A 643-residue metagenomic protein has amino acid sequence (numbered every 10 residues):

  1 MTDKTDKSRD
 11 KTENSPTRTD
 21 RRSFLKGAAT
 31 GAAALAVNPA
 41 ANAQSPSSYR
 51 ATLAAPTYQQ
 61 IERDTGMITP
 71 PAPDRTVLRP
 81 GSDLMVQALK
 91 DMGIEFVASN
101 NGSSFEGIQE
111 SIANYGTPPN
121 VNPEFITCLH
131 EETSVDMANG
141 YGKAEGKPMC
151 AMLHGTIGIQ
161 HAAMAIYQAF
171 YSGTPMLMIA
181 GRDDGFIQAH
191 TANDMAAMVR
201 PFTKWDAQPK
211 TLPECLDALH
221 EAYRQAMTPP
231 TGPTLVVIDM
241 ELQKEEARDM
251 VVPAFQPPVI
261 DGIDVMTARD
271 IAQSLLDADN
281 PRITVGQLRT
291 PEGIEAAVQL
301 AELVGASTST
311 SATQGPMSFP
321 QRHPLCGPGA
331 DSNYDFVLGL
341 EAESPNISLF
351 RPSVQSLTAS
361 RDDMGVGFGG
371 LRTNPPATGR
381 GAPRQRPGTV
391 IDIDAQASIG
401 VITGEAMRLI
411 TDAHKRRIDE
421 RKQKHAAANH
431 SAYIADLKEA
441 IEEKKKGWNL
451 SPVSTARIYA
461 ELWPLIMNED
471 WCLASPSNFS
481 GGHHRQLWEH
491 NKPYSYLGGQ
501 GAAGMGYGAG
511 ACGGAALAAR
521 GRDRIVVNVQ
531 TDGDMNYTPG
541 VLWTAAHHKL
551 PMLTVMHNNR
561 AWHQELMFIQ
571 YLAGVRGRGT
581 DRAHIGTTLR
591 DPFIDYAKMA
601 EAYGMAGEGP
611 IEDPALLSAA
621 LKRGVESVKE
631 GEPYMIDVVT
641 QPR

Functional and structural regions predicted by a protein language model:
D10-G31: N-terminal secretory signal peptides and thylakoid transit peptides that target proteins across membranes
S45-R75, P213, V237, R361-P476 (+3 more regions): Phosphate/pyrophosphate-binding active-site segments
P56-Y58, R63-P70, E221, Q225-D277: Conformationally flexible catalytic loops at phosphate/diphosphate-handling active centers
S82-M85, K90, I108-I112, A428-A519: Active-site diphosphate/adenylate-binding microenvironment
S99-D136, L275-Y334, L465-A509: Anionic-ligand anchoring segments at beta-strand to alpha-helix junctions in alpha/beta enzyme folds, i.e., glycine
K143, Q287-G369, T373-A377, H490-R522 (+4 more regions): Glycine-rich, anion-gripping cofactor-binding loops and their flanking helix/strand elements in enzyme active sites
A169, I179-A218, S311-A428, G624: Glycine-rich, acidic loop regions that bind phosphate or pyrophosphate groups
I187, D331, G482-P642: Thiamine diphosphate
